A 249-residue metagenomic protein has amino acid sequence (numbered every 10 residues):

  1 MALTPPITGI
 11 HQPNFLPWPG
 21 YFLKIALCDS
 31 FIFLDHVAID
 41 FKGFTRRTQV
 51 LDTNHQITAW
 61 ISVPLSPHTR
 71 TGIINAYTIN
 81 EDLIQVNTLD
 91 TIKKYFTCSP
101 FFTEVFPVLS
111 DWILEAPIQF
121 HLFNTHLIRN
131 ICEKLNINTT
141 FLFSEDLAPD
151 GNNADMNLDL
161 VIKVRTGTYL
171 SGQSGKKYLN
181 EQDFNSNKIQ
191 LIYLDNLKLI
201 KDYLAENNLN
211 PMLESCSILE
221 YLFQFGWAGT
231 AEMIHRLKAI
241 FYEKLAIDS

Functional and structural regions predicted by a protein language model:
M1-S249: Residues lining hydrophobic/aromatic ligand-binding pockets adjacent to catalytic sites
